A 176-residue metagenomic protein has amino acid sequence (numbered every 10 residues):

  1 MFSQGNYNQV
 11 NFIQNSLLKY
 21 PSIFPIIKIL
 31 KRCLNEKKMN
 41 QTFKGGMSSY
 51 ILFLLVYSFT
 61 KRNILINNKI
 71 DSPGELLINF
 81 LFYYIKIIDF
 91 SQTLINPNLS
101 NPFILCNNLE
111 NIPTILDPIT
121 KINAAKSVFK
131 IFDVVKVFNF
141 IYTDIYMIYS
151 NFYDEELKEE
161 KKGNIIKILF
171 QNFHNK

Functional and structural regions predicted by a protein language model:
M1-C106: Catalytic cores of NTP-dependent nucleotidyl/adenyl transfer enzymes across multiple folds
S58-K176: Pol beta-like nucleotidyltransferase catalytic core
